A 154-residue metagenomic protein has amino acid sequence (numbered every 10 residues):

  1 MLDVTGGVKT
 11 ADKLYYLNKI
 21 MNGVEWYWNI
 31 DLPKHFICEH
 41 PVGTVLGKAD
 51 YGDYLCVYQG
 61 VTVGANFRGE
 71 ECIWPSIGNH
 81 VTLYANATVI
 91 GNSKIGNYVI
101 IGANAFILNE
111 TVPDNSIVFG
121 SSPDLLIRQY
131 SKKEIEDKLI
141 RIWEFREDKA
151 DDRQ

Functional and structural regions predicted by a protein language model:
M1-Y54, N79, D114, L125-Q154: Domain-scale signature associated with acetyltransferase and cell-envelope carbohydrate enzymes
N22-I107: Conserved mid-sequence domains
R68-Q154: Glycine-rich hexapeptide-repeat left-handed beta-helix
